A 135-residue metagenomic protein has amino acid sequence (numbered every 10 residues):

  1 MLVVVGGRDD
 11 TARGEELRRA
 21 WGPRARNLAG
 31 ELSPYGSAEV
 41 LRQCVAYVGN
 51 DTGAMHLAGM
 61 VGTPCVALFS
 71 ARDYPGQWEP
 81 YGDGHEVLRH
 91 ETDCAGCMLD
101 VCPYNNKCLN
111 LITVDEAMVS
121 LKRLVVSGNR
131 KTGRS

Functional and structural regions predicted by a protein language model:
M1-L68: Donor-binding and catalytic core of enzymes assembling or modifying cell-surface/extracellular glycoconjugates
R18-A20, R24-L28, G59-K131: Nucleotide-sugar donor-binding patch of glycosyltransferase catalytic domains
G133-S135: Intrinsically disordered, low-complexity segments enriched in serine/threonine/proline/glycine and often basic
